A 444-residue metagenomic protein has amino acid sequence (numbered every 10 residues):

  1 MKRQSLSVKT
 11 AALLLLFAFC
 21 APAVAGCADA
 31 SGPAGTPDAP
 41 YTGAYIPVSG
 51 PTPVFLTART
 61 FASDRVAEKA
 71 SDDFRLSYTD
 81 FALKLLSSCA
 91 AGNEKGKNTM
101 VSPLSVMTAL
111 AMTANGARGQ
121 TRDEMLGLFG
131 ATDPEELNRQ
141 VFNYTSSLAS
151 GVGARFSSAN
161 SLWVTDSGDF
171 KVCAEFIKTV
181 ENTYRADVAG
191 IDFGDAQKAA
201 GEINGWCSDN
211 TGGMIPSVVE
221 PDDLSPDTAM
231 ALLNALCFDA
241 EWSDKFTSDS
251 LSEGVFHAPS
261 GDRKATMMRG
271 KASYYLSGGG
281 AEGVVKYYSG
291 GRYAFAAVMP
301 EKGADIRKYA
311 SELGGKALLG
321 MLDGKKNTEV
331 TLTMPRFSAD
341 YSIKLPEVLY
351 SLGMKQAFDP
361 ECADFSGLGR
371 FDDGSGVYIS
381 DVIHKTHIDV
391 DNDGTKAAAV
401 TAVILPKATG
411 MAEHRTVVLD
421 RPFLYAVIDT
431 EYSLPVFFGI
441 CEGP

Functional and structural regions predicted by a protein language model:
K2-L13: Bacterial N-terminal signal peptides that target proteins for export
A12-L14, A23-F193: Detector for small/aliphatic-rich hydrophobic stretches
G32-T42, D305, Y309, G315-L322: Soluble, non-membrane globular domain cores that form compact, hydrophobic packing and curved binding surfaces
P40, A44-R59, D373-G376, H384 (+3 more regions): Non-catalytic interaction/Regulatory regions outside core domains
P40-T42, G96-K97, P134-G303, D323-M411: Non-catalytic, conformational "gating/processing" segments within enzyme and secreted inhibitor domains
N98-R122, V285-Y287, E413-P444: Feature captures eukaryotic membrane-trafficking machinery centered on endolysosomal pathways and lysosome-related
M125-F129, F246-V255, R307-G315: Short Gly/aromatic-enriched secondary-structure transition segments
A304-D305, P435: Short beta-strands and strand-coil junctions in structured, solvent-facing domains, enriched
